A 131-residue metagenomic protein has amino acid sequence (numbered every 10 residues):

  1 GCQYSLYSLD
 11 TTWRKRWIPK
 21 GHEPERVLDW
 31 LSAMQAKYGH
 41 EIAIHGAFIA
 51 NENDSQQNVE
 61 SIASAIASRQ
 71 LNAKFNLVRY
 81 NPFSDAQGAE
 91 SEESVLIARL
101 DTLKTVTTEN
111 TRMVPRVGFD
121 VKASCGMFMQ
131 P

Functional and structural regions predicted by a protein language model:
G1-D10, N72-Y80: Non-cysteine beta-strand/loop elements that form the S-adenosyl-L-methionine
Q3, R14, Q130: Glycine-rich adenosyl-binding loop in Rossmann-like folds that engage adenosine-containing cofactors
D10-R16, F83-Q87: A short acidic, helix-capping loop that chelates divalent metal ions and anchors anionic groups
R14-G21, A47-N53: Acidic/glycine-enriched edge-of-secondary-structure segments
R16-M34: C-terminal, non-catalytic macromolecule-binding modules
D29-P131: Auxiliary Fe-S-binding modules of radical SAM enzymes
